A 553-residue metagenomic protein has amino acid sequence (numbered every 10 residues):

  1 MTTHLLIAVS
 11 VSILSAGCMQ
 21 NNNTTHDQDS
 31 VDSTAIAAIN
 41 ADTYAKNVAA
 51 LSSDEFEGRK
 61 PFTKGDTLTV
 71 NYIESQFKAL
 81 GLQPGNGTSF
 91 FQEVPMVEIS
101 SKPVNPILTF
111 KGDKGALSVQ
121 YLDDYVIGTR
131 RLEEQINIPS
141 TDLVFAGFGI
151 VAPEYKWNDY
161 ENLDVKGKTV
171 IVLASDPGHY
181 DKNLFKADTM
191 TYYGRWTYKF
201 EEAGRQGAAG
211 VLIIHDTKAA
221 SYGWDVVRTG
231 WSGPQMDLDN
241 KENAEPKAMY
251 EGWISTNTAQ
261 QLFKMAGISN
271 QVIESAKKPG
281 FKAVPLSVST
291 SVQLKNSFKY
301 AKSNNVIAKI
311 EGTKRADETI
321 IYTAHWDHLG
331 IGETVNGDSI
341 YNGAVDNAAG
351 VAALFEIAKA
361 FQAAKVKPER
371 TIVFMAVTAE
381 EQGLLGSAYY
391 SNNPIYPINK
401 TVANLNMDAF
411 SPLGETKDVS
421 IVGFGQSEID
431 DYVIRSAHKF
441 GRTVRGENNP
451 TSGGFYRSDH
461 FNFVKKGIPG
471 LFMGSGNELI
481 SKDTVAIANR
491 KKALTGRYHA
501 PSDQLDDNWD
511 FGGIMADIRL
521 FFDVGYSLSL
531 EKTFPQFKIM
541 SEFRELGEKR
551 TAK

Functional and structural regions predicted by a protein language model:
S15-G17: C-terminal motif of bacterial Sec signal peptides marking the signal peptidase cleavage site
D27-V31, A38-K64, L80, N86 (+5 more regions): N-terminal capping segment at the start of a domain
D32, K111-G115, Y125-N162, E242-G343 (+1 more regions): Soluble metallo-hydrolase cores and metallopeptidase-like ectodomains found primarily in the secretory/periplasmic
I36-F56, P61-P84, K111, D164 (+4 more regions): Catalytic-core environment of secreted peptidases
E57-K182: Noncatalytic luminal/extracellular "stalk/propeptide" segments of secretory-pathway proteins
D123, N240-N270, R315, V377-N477 (+3 more regions): Metal-dependent peptidase/peptidase-like ectodomains
Y192-G194, Y198, K218-A219, G330 (+2 more regions): Acidic/histidine-rich catalytic neighborhood of metal-dependent amide-processing enzymes
G204, H215, K278, K282-S287 (+1 more regions): Active-site-adjacent substrate-binding region of metalloamidase/peptidase-like peptide-processing proteins
